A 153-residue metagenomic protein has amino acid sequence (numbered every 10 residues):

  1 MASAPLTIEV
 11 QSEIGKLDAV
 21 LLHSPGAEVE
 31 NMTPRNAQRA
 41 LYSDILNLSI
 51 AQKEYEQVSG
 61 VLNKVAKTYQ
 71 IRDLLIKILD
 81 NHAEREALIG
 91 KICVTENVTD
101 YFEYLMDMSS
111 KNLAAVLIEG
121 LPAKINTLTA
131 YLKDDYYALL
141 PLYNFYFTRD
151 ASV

Functional and structural regions predicted by a protein language model:
M1-V153: The feature marks the mature, well-folded catalytic cores of soluble enzymes
